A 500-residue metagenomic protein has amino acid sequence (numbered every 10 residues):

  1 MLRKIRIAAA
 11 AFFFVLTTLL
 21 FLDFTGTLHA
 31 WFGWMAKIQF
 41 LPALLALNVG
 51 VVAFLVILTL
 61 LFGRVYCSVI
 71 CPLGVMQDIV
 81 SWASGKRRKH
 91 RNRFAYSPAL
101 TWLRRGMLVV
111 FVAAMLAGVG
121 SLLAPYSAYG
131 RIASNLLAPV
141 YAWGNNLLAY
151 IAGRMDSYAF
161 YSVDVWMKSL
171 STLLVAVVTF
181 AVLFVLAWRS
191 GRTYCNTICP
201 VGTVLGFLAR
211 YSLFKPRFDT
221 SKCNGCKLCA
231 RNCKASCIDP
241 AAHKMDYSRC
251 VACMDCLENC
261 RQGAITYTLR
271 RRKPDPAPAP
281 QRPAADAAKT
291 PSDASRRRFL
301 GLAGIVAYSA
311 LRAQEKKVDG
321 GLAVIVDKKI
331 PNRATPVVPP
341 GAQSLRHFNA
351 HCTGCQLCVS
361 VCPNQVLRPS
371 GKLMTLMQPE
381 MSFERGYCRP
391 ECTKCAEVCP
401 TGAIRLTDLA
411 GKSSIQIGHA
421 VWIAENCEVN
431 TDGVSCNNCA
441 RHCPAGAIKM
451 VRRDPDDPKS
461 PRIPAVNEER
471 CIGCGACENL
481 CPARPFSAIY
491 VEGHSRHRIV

Functional and structural regions predicted by a protein language model:
M1-H243, S248-R249, D255-V500: Non-ligating segments of multi-cofactor redox enzymes
